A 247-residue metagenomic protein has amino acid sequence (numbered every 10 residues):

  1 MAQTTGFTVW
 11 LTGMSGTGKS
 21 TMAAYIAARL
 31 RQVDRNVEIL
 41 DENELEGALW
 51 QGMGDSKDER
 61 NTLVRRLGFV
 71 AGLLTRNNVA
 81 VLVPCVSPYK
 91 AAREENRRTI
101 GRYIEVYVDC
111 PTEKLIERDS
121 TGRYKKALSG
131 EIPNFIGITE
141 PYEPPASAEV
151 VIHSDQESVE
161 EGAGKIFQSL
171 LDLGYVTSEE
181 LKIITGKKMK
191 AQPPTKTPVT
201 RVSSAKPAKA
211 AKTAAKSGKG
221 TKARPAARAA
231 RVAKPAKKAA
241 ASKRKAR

Functional and structural regions predicted by a protein language model:
M1-G6: Phosphate-binding P-loop
L11: Hydrophobic anchor at the beta1->P-loop junction of P-loop NTPases
S15: The conserved Walker
G18: Conserved glycine(s) of the Walker
T21-G72, R76: Conserved substrate/cofactor phosphate-moiety recognition/catalytic segment in nucleotide-dependent phosphotransferases
E46-D55, E59, A71-L128, N134: ATP-dependent NMP and nucleoside kinases share a basic, alpha-helical "lid"
D109, E117-K165, D172-K188: Small-molecule kinase domains that catalyze NTP-dependent phosphoryl transfer to phosphate-bearing small molecules
E179-R247: Polybasic, lysine-enriched low-complexity intrinsically disordered terminal tails
